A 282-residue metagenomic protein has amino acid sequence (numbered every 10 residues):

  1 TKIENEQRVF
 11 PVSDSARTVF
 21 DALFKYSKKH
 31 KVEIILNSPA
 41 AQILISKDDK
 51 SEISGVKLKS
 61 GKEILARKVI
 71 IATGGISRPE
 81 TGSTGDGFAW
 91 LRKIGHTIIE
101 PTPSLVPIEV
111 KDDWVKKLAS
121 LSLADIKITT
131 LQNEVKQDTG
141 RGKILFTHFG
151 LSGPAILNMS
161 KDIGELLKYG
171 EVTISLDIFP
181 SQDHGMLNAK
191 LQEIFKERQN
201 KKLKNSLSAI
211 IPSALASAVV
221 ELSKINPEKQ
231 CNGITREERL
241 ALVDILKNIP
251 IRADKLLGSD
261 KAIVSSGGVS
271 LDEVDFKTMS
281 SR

Functional and structural regions predicted by a protein language model:
T1-K68, A216: Feature captures the FAD/FMN-dependent oxidoreductase FAD-binding
T1-R8, K31-E33, G95-L105, D138: A short alpha-helix-loop-beta-strand transition element characteristic of N-terminal alpha/beta dinucleotide-binding
V12-F20, S104-D112, K255-E273: Flavin (FAD/FMN) cofactor-binding core of flavoprotein oxidoreductases
L36, S217-R282: A glycine-rich dinucleotide-binding beta-alpha-beta segment and adjacent secondary-structure elements that constitute
A40, V56, E63-E80, L91-R92 (+1 more regions): Short hydrophobic core segments
Q42, I76-P79, G153, I163 (+1 more regions): Glycine-rich nucleotide phosphate-binding loop and flanking beta-alpha elements of Rossmann-like dinucleotide-binding
K68-W114: Glycine-rich loop(s) and the adjacent beta-strand/alpha-helix scaffold that form part
T97-T102, V106-G233: An anion/pyrophosphate-binding glycine-rich loop and adjacent beta-alpha core in soluble alpha-beta enzymes
